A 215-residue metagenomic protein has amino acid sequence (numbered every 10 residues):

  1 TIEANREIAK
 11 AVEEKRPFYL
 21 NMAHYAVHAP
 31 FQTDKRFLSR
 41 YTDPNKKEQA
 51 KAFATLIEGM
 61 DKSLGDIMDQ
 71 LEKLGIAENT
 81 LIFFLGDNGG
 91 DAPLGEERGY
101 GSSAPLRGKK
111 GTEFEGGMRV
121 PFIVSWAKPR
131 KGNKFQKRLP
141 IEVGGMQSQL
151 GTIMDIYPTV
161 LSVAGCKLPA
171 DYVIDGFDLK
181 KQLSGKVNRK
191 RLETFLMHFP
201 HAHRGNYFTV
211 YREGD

Functional and structural regions predicted by a protein language model:
I2, K51, E58-G65, G151-P158 (+1 more regions): A structural signal for well-ordered alpha-helical segments within the folded catalytic domains of diverse enzymes
N5-F53, D91-E97: Active-site His/acidic residue clusters
E7, S63-Q70, T159, V163: Short alpha-helical functional segments enriched in proximate histidine and acidic residues
E13-L20, I76-I82, M118-V120, K190-L192 (+1 more regions): Loop/turn elements at helix/coil->beta-strand transitions in domains of secreted/extracellular proteins
P17, A23-H24, G59-R98: Metal-dependent active-site segment of extracytoplasmic phospho-/sulfohydrolases and closely related
M22-A26, D34, L85-N88, M118 (+2 more regions): Active-site-proximal beta-strand/loop segments in catalytic clefts of secreted hydrolases
G90-E113, P129-Q149, M154-D215: C-terminal cap/loop subdomain of S1 sulfatases and analogous C-terminal strand-loop tails that border
R119-I123, Y157: Structural micro-motif
